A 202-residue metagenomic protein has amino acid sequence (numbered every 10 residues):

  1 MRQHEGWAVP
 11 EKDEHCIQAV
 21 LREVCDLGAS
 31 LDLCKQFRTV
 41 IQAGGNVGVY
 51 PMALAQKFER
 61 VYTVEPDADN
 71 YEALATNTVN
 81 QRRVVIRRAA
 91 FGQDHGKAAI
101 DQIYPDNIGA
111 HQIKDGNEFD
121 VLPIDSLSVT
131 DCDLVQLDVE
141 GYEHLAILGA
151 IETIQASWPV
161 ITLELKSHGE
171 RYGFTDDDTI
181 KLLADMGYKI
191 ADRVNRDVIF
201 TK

Functional and structural regions predicted by a protein language model:
M1-R83, S128, T179-L182, K189-K202: S-adenosyl-L-methionine
Q18-I41, K97-A99, D106-S157, G169-F174: Short internal loop-to-helix segment that lines adenine-nucleotide cofactor pockets
G45, P66, F91-Q93, V139 (+1 more regions): Hydrophobic pocket-lining residues within nucleotide cofactor-binding pockets
V49, A53, A73, R88 (+2 more regions): Phosphate- and divalent-cation-binding pockets in alpha/beta enzyme and binding domains that engage nucleotide-derived
V79-Q81, D101-N107, I154, D177-L182: Short, hinge-like loop/turn segments at secondary-structure boundaries
R83-A89: Conserved SAM-binding strand-loop segment of SAM-dependent methyltransferases
A89-G92, L122-I124: Conserved SAM/SAH-binding loop
P159-L163: Proline-aspartate-enriched helix->loop->beta-strand connector
